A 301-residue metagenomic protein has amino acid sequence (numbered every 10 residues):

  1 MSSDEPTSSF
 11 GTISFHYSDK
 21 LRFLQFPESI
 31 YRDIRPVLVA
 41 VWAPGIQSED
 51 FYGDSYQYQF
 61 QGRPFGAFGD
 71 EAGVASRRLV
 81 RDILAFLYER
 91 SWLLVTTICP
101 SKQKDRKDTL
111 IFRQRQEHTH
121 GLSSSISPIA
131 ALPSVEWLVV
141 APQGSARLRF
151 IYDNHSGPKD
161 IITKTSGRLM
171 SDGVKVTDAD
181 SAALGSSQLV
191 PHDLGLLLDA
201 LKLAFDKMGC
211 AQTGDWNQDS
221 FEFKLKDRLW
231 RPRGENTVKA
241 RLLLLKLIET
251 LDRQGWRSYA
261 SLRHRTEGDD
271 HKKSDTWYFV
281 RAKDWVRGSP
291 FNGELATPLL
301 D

Functional and structural regions predicted by a protein language model:
M1-R78, D82, T96-L242, K246 (+2 more regions): Interaction-mediating elements
